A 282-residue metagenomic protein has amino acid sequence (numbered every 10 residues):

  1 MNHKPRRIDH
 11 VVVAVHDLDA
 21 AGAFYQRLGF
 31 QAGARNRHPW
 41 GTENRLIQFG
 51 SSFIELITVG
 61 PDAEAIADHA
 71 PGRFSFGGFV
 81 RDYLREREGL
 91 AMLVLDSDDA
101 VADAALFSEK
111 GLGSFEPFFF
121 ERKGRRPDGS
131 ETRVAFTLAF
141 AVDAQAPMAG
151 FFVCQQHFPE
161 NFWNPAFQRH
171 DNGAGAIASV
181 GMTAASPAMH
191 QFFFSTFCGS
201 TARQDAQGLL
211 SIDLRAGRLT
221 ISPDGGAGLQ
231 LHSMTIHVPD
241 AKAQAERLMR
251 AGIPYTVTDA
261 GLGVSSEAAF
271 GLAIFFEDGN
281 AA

Functional and structural regions predicted by a protein language model:
M1, R73-G78, F152-N161: Short acidic N-proximal helix/loop "leader" segments that mark the beginning of a domain or an inter-domain linker
M1-A70: Active-site-proximal cofactor/substrate-binding loop regions of enzyme domains
R7-D17, R45-G50, I66-F107, A176-S186 (+1 more regions): Vicinal oxygen chelate
L18-Q31, D103-K110, S186-T201: Amphipathic alpha-helical segments
A34, F74-F76, V80-L84, V134-A139 (+1 more regions): Peripheral, non-catalytic segments flanking oxidoreductase cores
L46, F53-E55, V94, D98-G173 (+4 more regions): Vicinal oxygen chelate
I57-D68, Y83-E86, V142-G150, G228 (+1 more regions): Short, basic, helix/turn surface patches
S179-Q204, D213-P223: Extended, basic/helix-rich recognition subdomains
